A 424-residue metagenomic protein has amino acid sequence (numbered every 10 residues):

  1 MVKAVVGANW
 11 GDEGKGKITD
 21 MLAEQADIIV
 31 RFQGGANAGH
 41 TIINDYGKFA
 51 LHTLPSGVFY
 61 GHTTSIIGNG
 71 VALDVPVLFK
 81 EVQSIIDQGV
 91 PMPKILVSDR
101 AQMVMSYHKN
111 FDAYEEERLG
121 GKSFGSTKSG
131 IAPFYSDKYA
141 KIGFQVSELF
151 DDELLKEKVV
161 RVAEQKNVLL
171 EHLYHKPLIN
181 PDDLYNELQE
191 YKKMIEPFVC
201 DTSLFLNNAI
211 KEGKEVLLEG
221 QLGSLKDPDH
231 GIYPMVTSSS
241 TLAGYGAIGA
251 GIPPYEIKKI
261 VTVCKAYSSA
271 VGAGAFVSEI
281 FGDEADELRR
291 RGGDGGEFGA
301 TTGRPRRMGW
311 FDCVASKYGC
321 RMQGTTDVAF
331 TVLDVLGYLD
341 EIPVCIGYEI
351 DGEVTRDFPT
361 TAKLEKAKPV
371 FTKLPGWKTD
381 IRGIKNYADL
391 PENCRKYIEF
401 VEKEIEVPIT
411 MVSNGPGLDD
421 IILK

Functional and structural regions predicted by a protein language model:
M1-K424: Non-transmembrane, aqueous-exposed alpha-helical and coiled segments at domain scale
